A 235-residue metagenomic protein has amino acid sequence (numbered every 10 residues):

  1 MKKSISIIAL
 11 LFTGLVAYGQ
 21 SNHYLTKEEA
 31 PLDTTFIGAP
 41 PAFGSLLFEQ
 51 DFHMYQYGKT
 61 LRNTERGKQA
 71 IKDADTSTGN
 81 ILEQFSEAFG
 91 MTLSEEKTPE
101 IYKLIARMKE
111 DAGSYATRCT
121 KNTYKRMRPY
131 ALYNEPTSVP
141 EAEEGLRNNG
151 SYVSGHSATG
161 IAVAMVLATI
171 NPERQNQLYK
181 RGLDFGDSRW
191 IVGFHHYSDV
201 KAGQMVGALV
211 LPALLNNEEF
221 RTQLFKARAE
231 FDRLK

Functional and structural regions predicted by a protein language model:
M1-S21: Bacterial Sec-dependent N-terminal signal peptides
T13-G14, P136, L167, V210: Single-residue recognition of alpha-helix boundary sites
A17, N171, A213-L215: A short hydrophobic/aromatic micro-motif that marks alpha-helical segments and, especially, helix-coil
S21-V192, Q223, L234: Hydrophobic alpha-helical bundle signature of multipass membrane enzymes
K125-Y130, T159-G160, V200-A208, R228-F231: Short alpha-helical linear motifs
D184-L215, E219-T222: Interfacial helix-loop-helix junctions of multi-pass membrane proteins
E219-K235: Acidic, carboxylate-rich catalytic segments that either coordinate divalent cations
